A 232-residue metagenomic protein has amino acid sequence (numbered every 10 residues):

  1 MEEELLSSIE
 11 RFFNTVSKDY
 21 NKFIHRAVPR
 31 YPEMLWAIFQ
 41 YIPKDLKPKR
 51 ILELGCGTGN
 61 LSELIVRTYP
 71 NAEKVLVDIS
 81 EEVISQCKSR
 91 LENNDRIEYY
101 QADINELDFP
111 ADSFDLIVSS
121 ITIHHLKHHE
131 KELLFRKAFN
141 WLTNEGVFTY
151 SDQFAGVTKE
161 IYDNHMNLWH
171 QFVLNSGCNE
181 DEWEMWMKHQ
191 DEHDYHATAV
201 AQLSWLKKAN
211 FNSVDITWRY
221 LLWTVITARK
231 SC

Functional and structural regions predicted by a protein language model:
M1-L46, N60: Conserved class I S-adenosyl-L-methionine
R50-L52, T58-E106: Class I SAM-dependent methyltransferase SAM/SAH-binding core
F109-L116: A short acidic, Gly/Pro-enriched loop at the edge of an enzyme's catalytic core that lines a small-molecule cofactor
S119-I123: A short beta-strand submotif of the Rossmann-like class I SAM-dependent methyltransferase core that lines
E132-N144: A short glycine-rich, Lys/Arg-flanked "PGG" loop and its adjoining helix->strand segment in the class I
S151-K207: C-terminal alpha-helical "lid/dimerization" subdomain adjacent to the S-adenosyl-L-methionine
K207, N212-C232: Core SAM-dependent methyltransferase catalytic element
